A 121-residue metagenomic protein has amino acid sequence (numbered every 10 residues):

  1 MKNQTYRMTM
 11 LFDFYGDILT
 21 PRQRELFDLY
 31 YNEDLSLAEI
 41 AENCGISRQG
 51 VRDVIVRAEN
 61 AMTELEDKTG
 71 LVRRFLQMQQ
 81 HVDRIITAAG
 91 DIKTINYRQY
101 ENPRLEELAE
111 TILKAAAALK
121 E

Functional and structural regions predicted by a protein language model:
M10-L19: Short amphipathic alpha-helical boundary/capping segments
P21-N32: Short amphipathic alpha helix immediately N-terminal
L26, I40-A41, V51: Hydrophobic positions on the alpha-helical face of helix-turn-helix-like DNA-binding modules
L37: Helix-turn-helix DNA-binding elements, focusing on the entry/boundary residues of the two helices that contact DNA
S47-R48: Helix-turn-helix DNA-binding motif, specifically the short coil turn and the N-cap/start of the second
A58-D91: Mid-chain, well-packed structural core segment of small domains
M78-I92, L105-L119: Amphipathic alpha-helices that form helix-helix packing interfaces
